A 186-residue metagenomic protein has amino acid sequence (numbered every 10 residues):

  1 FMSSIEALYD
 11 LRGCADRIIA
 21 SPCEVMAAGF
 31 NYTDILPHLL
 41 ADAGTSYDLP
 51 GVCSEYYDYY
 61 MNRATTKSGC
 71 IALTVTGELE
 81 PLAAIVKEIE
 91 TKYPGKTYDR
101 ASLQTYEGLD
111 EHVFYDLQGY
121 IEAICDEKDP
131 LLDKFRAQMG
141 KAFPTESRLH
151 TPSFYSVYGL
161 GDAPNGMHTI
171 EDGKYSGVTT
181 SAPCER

Functional and structural regions predicted by a protein language model:
F1-R186: Terminal, contiguous helix-loop blocks that mediate binding/assembly
